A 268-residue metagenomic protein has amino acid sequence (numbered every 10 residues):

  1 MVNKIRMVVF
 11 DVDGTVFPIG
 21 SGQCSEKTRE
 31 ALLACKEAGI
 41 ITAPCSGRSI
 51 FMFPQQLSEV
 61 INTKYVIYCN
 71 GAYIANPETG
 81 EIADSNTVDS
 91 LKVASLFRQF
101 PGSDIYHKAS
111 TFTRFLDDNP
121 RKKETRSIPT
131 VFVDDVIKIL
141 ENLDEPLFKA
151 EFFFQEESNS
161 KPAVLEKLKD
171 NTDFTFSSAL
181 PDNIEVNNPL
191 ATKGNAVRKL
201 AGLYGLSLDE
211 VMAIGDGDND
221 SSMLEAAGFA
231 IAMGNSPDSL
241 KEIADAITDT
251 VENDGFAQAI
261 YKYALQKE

Functional and structural regions predicted by a protein language model:
K4-S21: Asp-based phosphoryl-transfer active-site loop
M7, Y65, L206, M212 (+1 more regions): Hydrophobic "anchor" residues on beta-strands that sit immediately upstream of conserved functional sites
Q23-K123: Active-site phosphate-binding/coordination module
R29, L33, S221-E225, D238-K241: Alpha-helical segments flanking ligand/cofactor-binding loops in enzyme cores
A43, I67, M212-I214, I231 (+1 more regions): Hydrophobic/aromatic beta-strand patches that form the interior of the parallel beta-sheet core in alpha/beta enzyme
E59-N62, C69-N70, N171-T172, A226-A227 (+1 more regions): Short, structured coil segments at secondary-structure junctions
Q99, S103-I214, D218-A226, N235: Conserved acidic, metal-coordinating active-site core of Asp-based, Mg2+-dependent phosphoryl-transfer enzymes
A226, I231-E268: Asp-based, Mg2+/Mn2+-dependent phosphohydrolase catalytic module
